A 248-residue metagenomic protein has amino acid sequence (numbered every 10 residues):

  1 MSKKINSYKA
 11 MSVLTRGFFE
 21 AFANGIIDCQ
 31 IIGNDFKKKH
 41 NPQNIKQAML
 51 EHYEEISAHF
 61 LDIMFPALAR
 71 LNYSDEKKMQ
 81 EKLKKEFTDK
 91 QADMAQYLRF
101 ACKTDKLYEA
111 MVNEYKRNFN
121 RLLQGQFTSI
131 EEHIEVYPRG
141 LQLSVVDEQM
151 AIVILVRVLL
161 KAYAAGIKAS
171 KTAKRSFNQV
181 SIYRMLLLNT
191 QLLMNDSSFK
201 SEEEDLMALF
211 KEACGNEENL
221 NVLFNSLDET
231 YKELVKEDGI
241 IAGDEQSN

Functional and structural regions predicted by a protein language model:
M1-L14, F22-A151, G166-N248: Extended non-catalytic scaffold regions that mediate assembly and binding in large macromolecular machines
